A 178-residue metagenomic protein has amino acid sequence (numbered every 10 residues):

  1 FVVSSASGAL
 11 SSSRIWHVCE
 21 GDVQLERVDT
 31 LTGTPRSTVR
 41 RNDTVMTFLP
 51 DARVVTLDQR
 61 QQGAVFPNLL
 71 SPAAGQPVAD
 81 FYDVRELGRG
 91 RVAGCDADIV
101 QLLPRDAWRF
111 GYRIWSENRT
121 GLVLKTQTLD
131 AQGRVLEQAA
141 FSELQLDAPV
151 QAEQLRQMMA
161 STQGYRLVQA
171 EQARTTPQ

Functional and structural regions predicted by a protein language model:
F1-R53, A79-A131: N-terminal mature ectodomain segment of secretory-pathway/periplasmic proteins
V2-A9, A97, D106-R109, N118-Q178: Non-transmembrane domains of secretory- and envelope-associated proteins
L10-H17, N68-L69, G164-V168: Short amphipathic alpha-helical patches
R27, G63-A79: Short glycine- and basic-residue-enriched patches
L31-T44, G75, R166-P177: Hydrophobic transmembrane alpha-helix bundles
L49-L70: Acidic/charged, solvent-exposed loop-and-adjacent secondary-structure segments enriched in E/D, K/R, S/T, and G/P
Q59, A74, Y82, D96 (+1 more regions): Solvent-exposed, flexible loop/coil residues
